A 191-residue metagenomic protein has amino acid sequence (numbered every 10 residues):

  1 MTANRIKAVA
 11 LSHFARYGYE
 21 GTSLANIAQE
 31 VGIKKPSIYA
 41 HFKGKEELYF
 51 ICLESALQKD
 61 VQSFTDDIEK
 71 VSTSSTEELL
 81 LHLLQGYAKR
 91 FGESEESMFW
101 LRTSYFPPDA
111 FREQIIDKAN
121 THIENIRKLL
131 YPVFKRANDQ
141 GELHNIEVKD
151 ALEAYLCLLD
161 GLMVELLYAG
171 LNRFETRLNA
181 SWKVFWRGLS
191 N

Functional and structural regions predicted by a protein language model:
A3-A8, H41-D66, L81-Q85: An amphipathic alpha-helix adjacent to DNA-recognition modules
R5, V9, H13-E47, I51: Helix-turn-helix
Y17, H82-K89, K128-R136, C157 (+1 more regions): C-terminal peripheral helix-coil segments that are non-catalytic and often amphipathic
K45, A56-D60, L83, P107 (+3 more regions): Hydrophobic/aromatic residues within well-ordered alpha-helical segments
I51, D66-E95, L152-Y155: Hydrophobic alpha-helical connector segments
Q62, F111-D139, D150-E153: Amphipathic alpha-helical packing segments from all-alpha helical-bundle domains
F91-Q114: Amphipathic alpha-helical segments used for helix-helix packing
